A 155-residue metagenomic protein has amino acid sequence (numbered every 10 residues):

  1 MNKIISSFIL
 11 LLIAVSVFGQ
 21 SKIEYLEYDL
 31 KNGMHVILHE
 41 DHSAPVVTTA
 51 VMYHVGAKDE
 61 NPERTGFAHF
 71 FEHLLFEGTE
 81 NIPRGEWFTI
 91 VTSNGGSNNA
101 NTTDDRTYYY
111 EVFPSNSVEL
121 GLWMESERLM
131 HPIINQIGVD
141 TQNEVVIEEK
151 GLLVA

Functional and structural regions predicted by a protein language model:
I5-S7, F18-F88, Y110-F113, S117-S126: His/Glu-rich zincin catalytic helix
L11: Acidic, glycine-enriched active-site microenvironments
Y53, T79-E80, E86-A155: Acidic/histidine-enriched segments that form metal/cofactor-coordinating and catalytic pocket/exosite environments
